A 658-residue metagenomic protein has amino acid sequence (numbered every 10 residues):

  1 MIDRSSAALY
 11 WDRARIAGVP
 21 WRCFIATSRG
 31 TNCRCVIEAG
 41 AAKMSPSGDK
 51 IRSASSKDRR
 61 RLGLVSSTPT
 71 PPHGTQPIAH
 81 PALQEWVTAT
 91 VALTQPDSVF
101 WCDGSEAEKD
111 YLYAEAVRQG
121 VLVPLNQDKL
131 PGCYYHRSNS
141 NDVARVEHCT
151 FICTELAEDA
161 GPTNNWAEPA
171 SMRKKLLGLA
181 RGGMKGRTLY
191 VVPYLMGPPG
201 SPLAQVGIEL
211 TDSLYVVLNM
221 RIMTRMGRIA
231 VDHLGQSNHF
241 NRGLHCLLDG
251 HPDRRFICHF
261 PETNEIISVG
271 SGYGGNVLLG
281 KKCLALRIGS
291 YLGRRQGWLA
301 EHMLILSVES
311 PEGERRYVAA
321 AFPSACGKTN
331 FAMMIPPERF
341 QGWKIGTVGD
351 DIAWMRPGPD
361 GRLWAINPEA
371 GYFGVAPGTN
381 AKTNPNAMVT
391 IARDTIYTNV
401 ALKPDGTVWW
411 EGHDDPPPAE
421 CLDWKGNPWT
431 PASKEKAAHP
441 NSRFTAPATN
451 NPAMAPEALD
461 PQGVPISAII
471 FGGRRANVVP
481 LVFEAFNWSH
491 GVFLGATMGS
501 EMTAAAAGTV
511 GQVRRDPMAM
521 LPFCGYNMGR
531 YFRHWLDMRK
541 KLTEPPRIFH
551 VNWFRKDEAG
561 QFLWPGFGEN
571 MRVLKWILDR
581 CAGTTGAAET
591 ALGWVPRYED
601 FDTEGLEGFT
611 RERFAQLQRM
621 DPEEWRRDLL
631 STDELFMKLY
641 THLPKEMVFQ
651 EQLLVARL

Functional and structural regions predicted by a protein language model:
M1, S5, S45-P46, K575 (+1 more regions): A short, amphipathic alpha-helical segment
I2-S6, Y10-R15, W21-C35, S45-G48 (+1 more regions): Low-acidity, Ser/Thr- and Arg-rich intrinsically disordered low-complexity segments
C35-K43, D58-L64: Short, Lys/Arg-enriched N-terminal segments with co-localized hydrophobic residues within the first ~10-30 amino acids
G40-S47, G566: Short amphipathic alpha-helical motifs in flexible or low-confidence regions
L62-C326, P336-L658: Conserved internal helical-beta-strand scaffold that buttresses enzyme catalytic cores
F331: Hydrophobic positions on the alpha1 helix immediately C-terminal to the Walker A/P-loop
